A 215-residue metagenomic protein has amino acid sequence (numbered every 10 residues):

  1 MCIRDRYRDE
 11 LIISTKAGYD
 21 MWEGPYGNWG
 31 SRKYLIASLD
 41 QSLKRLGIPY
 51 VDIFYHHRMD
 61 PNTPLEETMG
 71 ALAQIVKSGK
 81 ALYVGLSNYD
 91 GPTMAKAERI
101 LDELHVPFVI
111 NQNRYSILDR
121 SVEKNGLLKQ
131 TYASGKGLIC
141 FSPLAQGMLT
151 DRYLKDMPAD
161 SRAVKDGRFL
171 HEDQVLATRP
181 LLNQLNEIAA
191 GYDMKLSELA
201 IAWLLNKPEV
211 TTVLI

Functional and structural regions predicted by a protein language model:
M1-I3: Short, small-residue-biased leader/transition segments that mark boundaries at the very start of proteins
R8-D9, I48-P49, A81: Active-site acidic short loop of glycosyltransferases
E10-W22, Q112-Y115: A short, structured active-site edge motif that brings together acidic residues
D20-I36, H57-T63: Active-site mouth loops of central-metabolism enzymes
E23-Y26, Y55, K165-E172: Short glycine/proline- and acidic residue-enriched helix-loop micro-motifs that form flexible lids or anion-recognition
G30-L46, M94-E98: Short, acidic/polar
L43-T63: Active-site groove signature of glycoside hydrolases
T63-I215: Beta/alpha (TIM)-barrel catalytic core signal, keyed to glycine-rich beta->alpha loops juxtaposed to Asp/Glu that bind
